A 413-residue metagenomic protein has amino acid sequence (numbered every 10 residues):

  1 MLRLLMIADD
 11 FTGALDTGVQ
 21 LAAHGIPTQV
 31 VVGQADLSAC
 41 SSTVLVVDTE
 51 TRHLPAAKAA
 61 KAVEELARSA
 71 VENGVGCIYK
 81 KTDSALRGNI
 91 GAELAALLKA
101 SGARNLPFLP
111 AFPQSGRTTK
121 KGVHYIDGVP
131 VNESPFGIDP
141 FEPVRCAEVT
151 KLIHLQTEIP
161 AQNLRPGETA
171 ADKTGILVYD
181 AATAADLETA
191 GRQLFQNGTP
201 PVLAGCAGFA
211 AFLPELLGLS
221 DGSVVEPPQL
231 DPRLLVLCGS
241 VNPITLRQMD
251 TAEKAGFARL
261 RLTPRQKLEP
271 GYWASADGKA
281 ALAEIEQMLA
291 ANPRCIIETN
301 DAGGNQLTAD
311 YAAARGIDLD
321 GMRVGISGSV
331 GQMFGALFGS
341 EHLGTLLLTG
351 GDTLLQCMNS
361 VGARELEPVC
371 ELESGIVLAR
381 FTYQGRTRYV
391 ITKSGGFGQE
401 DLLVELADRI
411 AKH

Functional and structural regions predicted by a protein language model:
M1-L4, P27-V31, T43, A59 (+4 more regions): Cap/lid and interdomain-hinge subdomains that line or gate substrate/regulatory clefts in soluble alpha/beta enzymes
I7, V46-D48, K80-K81, P107-F112 (+6 more regions): Short beta-strand segments
T17-V19, N89-E93, R117-H124, E188-Q193 (+5 more regions): Short acidic, glycine/serine/threonine-rich loops at helix termini
A23-V44, L289, P368-T387: N-terminal short beta-loop-beta anion/metal-coordinating cradle
T43-E50, P293, R380-H413: A structural-propensity feature for long, helix-poor, extended segments
D127-E284: Conserved, well-structured core segments that form the ligand-binding/active-site neighborhood of functional domains
M288, N292-T349: C-terminal structural cap/anchor segments
L343-L402: Conserved, well-ordered active-site substructure
